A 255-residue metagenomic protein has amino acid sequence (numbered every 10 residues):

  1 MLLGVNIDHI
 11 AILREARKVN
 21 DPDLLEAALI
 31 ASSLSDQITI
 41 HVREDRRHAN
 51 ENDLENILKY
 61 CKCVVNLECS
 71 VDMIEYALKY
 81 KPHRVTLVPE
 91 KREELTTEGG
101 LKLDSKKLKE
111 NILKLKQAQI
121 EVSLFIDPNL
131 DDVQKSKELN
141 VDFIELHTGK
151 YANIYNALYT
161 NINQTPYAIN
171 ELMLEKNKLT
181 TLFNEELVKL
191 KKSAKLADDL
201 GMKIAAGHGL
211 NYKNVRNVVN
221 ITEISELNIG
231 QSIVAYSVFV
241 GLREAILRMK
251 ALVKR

Functional and structural regions predicted by a protein language model:
M1-N66, V71-P82, E138, N156-T165: Conserved N-terminal beta1-alpha1 strand-loop-helix module at the mouth
L3-I7, I38-I40, C63-L67, V85-L87 (+4 more regions): Hydrophobic faces of well-ordered beta-strands that scaffold small-molecule active sites in alpha/beta enzyme cores
N6-L24, C63-S70, L95-K102, Q119-P128 (+3 more regions): Active-site mouth loops of central-metabolism enzymes
R47-V71, L103-S123, A168-A206, M249-R255: Alpha-helix-loop-beta-strand connector modules within alpha/beta enzyme cores
V71-K81, N129-N140, I204-A206, L210-I224: Catalytic cores of alpha/beta
T86-L95, F143-N156, E223-L242: Glycine-rich phosphate-binding active-site loops on the catalytic face of alpha/beta enzymes
D127-E186, S193: Histidine/lysine/aspartate-rich catalytic loop segments that bind and position anionic ligands
N156-E171, A235-R255: C-terminal helical cap(s) of enzyme catalytic domains, especially alpha/beta-barrels
